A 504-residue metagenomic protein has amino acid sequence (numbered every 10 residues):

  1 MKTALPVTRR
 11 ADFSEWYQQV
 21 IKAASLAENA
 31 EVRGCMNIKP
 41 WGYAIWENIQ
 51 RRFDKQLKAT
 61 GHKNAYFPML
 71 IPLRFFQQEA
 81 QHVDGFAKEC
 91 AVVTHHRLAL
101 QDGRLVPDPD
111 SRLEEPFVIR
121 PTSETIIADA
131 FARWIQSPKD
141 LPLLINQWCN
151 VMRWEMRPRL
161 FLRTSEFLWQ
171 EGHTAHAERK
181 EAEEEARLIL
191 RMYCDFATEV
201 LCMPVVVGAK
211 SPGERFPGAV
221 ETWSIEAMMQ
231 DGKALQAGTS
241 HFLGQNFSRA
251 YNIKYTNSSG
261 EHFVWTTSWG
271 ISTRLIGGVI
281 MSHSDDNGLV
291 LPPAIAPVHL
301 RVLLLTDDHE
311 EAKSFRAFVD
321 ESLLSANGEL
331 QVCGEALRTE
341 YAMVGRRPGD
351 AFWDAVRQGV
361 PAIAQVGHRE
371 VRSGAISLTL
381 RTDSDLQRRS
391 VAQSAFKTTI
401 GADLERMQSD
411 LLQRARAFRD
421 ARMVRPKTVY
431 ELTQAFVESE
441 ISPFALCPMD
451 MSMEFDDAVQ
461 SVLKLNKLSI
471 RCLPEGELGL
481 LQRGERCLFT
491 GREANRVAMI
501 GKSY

Functional and structural regions predicted by a protein language model:
M1-Y504: NTP/phosphate- and nucleic-acid-binding module
